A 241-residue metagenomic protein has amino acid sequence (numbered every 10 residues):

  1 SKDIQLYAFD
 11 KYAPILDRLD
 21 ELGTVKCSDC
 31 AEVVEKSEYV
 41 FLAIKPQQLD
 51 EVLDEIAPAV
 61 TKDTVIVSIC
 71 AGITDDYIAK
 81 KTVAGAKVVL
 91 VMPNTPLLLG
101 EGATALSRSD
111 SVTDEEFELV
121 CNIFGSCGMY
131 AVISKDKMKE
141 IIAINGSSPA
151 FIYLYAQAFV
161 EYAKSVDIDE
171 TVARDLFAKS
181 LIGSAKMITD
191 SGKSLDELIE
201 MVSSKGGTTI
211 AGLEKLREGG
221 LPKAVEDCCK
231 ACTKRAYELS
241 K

Functional and structural regions predicted by a protein language model:
S1-D20: NAD(P)-binding Rossmann-fold cofactor-contacting core
Y7, L22, C30-L42, P46-L106 (+1 more regions): Rossmann-like NAD(P)(H) cofactor-binding subdomain of soluble oxidoreductases
V25-E32, A131-I133: Short acidic-hydrophobic, aromatic-tinged amphipathic segments that line or gate anion-handling sites
V33, L49, D169-L176, L198 (+1 more regions): Small-residue helix-packing motif on alpha-helices
A71-I73, P93-L97, N145, K179-L181 (+1 more regions): Glycine-rich beta-alpha junction loops
Y77, K81-K87, A103-I141, I152-S191 (+1 more regions): Internal alpha-helical scaffold of NAD(P)-dependent oxidoreductase catalytic cores
A178-K241: NAD(P)-dependent Rossmann-like dehydrogenase/reductase catalytic/cofactor-binding core
